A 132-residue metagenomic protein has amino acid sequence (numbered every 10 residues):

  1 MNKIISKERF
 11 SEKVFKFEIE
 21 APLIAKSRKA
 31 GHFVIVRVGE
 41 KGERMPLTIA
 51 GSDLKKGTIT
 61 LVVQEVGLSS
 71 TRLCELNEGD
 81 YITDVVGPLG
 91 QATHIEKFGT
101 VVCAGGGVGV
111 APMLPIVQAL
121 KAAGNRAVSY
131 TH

Functional and structural regions predicted by a protein language model:
M1-E78: Ferredoxin-reductase
V34, I82-V85: Generic structural signal for buried aliphatic residues
G39, G87-P88: Short, surface-exposed secondary-structure boundary micro-motifs
D53, T93-K97: Short, flexible hinge/linker loops that cap or flank conserved catalytic cores
T100, N125-V128: Residues at the starts of beta-strands that form the adenosine-phosphate
P112-K121: Histidine-anchored nucleotide/phosphate-binding helix
T131-H132: Conserved small/polar residues in nucleotide/adenosyl-binding loops
